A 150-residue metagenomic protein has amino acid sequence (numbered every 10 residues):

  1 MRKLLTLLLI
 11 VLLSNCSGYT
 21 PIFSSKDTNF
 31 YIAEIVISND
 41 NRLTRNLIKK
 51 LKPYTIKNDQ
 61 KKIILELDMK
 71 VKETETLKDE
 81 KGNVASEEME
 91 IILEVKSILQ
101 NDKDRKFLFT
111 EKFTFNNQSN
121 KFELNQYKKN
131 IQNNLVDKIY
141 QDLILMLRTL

Functional and structural regions predicted by a protein language model:
M1-C16: Sec-dependent bacterial lipoprotein signal peptides
L13-A33: Bacterial Sec signal peptide processing site at the extreme N-terminus
C16, S38, K106-F107: Intrinsically disordered, low-complexity linear regions
S17, R42, N46, E90: Charged, alpha-helix-enriched surfaces in structured cytosolic catalytic cores of large nucleotide-utilizing machines
P21, T28-F30, K129-L150: Compositionally biased, intrinsically disordered linkers/stalks adjacent to structured regions
I32-D40: Short extracytoplasmic/periplasmic juxtamembrane "stem" segments immediately C-terminal to an N-terminal membrane anchor
N39-P53: Short extracytoplasmic
K49-Y54, N58-L108, K112-N130, D137 (+1 more regions): Surface-exposed short loop/turn segments
